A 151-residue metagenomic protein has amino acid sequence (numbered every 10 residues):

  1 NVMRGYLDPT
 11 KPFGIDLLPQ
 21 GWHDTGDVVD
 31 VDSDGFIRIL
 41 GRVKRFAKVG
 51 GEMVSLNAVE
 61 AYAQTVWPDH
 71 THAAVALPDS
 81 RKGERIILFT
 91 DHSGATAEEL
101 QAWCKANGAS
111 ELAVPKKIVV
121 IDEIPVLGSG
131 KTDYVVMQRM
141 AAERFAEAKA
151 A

Functional and structural regions predicted by a protein language model:
N1-D16, E52-V54: Conserved ATP/PPi-binding loop(s) of AMP-dependent carboxylate-activating enzymes
R4-G5, G21, G26-A113, T132 (+1 more regions): AMP-binding/adenylate-forming catalytic core of the ANL superfamily
P12-I15, T71, I118, G128: A generic alpha-helix propensity feature with a strong bias for hydrophobic helices
L18, H23-T25, I118-V120: Short, small/polar residue-rich loop motifs at catalytic or cofactor-binding pockets
V54, I124-V126, M137: Hydrophobic pocket-lining residues within nucleotide cofactor-binding pockets
A109-T132, A148: AMP-binding/adenylate-forming catalytic domain of the ANL superfamily
R139-A151: Acidic/polar alpha-helix N-cap and adjacent early helical turns within long charge-rich amphipathic helices/linkers
